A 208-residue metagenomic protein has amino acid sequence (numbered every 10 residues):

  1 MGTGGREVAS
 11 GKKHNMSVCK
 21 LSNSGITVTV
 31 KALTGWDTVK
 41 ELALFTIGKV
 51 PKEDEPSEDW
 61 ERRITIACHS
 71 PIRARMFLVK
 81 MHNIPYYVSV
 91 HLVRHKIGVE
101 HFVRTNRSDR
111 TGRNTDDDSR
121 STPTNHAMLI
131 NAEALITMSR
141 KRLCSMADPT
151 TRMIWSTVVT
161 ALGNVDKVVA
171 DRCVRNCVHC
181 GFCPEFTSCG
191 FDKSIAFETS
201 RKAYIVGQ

Functional and structural regions predicted by a protein language model:
G2-Q208: Family-specific signature for flavin-dependent thymidylate synthase
